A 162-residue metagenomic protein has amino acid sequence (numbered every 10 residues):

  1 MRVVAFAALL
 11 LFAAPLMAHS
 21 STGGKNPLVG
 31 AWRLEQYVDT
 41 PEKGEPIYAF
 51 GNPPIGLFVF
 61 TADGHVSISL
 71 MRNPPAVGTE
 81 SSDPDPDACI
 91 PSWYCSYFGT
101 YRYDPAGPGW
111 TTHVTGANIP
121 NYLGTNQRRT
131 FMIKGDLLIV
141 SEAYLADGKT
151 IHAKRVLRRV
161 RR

Functional and structural regions predicted by a protein language model:
V4-P15: Bacterial N-terminal signal peptides
A14-R162: Lipid interaction determinants
